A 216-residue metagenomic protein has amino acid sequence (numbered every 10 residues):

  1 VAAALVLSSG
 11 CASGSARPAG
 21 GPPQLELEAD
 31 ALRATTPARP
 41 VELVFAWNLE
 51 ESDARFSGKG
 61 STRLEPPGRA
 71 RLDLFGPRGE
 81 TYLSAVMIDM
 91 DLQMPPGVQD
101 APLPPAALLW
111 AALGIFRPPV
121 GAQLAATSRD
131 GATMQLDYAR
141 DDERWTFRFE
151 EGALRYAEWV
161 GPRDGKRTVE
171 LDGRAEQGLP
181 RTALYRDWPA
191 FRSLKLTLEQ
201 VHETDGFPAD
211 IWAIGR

Functional and structural regions predicted by a protein language model:
V1-C11: Sec-dependent bacterial lipoprotein signal peptides
C11-R69, G79, Q99, D210-R216: N-terminal leader/targeting segments and the immediate start of mature chains
R39-V41, G58, P66-G68, T81 (+4 more regions): Envelope-exposed proteins and targeting segments
W47, L74-R78, M87-D91, P96-V98 (+4 more regions): A mature extracytoplasmic/lumenal domain signature
A54-G58, T81-M87, R163-T168: Amphipathic hydrophobic-ligand
G60-L64, A85-D91, V169-A175: Extended lipid/amphipathic-ligand handling interfaces
D89-L124: Acidic/charged, solvent-exposed loop-and-adjacent secondary-structure segments enriched in E/D, K/R, S/T, and G/P
R129-R216: Gly/Pro-enriched, hydrophobic low-complexity segments that function as extracytoplasmic propeptides/linkers
